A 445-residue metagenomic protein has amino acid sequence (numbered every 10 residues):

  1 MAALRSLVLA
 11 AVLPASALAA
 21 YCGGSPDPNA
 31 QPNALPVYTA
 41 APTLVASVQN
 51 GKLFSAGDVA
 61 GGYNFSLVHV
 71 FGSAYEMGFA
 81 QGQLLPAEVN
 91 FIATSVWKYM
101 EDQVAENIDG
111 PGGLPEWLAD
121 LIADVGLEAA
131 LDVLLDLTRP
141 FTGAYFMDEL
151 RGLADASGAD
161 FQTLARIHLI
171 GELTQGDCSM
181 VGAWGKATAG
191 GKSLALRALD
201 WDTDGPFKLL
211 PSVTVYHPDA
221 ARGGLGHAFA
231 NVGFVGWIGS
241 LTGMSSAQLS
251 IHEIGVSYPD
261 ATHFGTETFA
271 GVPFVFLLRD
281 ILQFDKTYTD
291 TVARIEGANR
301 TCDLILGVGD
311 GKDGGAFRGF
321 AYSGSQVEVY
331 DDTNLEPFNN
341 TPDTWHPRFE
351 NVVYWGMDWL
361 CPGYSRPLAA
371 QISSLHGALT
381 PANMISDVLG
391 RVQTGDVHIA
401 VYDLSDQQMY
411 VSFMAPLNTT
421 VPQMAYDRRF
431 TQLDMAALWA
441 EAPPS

Functional and structural regions predicted by a protein language model:
M1-L18: Fungal secretory targeting signals
R5, T203, G224-N231, V292-I295 (+1 more regions): Intrinsically disordered, low-complexity segments enriched in polar/charged residues with Gly/Pro, especially when
L13, L127, A228, T242-S245 (+4 more regions): Cysteine-dependent hydrolase recognition
A20-D177, K186, G190, L282-S445: C-terminus-biased signal that marks the final domain/tail of proteins
R166-V272, F276-L277: Internal mixed beta-strand/loop scaffold within catalytic domains of large alpha/beta enzymes
